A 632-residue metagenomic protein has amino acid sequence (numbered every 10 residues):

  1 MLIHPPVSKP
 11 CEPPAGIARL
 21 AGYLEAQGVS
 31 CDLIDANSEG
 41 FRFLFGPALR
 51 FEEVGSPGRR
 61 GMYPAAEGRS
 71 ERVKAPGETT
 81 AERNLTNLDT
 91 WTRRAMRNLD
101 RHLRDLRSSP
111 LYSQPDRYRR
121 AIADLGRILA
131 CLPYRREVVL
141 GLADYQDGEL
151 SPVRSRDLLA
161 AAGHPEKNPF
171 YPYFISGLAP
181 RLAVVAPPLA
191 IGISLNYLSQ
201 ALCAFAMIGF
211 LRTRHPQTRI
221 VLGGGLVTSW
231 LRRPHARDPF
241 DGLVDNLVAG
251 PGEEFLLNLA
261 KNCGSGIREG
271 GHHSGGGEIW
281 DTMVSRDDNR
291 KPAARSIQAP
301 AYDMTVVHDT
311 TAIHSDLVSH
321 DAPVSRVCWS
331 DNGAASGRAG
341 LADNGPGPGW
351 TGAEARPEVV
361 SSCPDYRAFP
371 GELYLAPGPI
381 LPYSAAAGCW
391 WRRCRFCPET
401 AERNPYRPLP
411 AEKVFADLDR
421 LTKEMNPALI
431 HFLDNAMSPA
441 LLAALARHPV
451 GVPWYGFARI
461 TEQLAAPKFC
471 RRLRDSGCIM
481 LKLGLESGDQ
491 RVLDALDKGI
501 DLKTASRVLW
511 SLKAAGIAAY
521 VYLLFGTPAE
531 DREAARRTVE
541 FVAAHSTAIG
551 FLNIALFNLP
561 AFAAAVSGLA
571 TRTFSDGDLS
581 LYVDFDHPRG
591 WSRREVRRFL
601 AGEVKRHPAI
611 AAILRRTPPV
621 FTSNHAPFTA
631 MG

Functional and structural regions predicted by a protein language model:
M1-H4, Q217-V221, F415-A519, F525: Conserved SAM/AdoMet-binding glycine-rich loop
L2-I3, V7, C11, R19-A21 (+4 more regions): C-terminal accessory regions of radical SAM enzymes
V7-F51, R60-A81, Q114, A121 (+5 more regions): Glycine-rich beta-alpha loop elements in corrinoid/cobalamin-binding modules across cobalamin-dependent enzymes
L24, C389, L483: Conserved, mostly hydrophobic/aromatic
Q27-V29, V185, E424-M425, V508-A519 (+2 more regions): A structural motif corresponding to the C-terminal end of an alpha-helix and its immediate exit/capping segment
Y197, L226-T228, A401, A436-S438 (+4 more regions): Active-site-proximal loop/turn and secondary-structure-junction residues that shape catalytic pockets, frequently
A236-N258, S476-I479, R537-L559: Structural recognition of alpha->loop->beta junctions
L375-E412: Canonical Radical SAM [4Fe-4S] cluster-binding loop centered on the CxxxCxxC motif and its immediate flanking residues
